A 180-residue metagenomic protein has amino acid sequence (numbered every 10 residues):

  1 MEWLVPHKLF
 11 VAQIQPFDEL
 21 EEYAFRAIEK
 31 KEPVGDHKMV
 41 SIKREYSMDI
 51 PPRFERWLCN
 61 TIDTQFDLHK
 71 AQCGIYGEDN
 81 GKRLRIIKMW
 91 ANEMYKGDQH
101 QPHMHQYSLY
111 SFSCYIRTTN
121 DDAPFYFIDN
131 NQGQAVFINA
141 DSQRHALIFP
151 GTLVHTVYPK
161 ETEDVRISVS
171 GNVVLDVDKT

Functional and structural regions predicted by a protein language model:
M1-G81: Non-heme Fe(II)/2-oxoglutarate
P51, E55, H105, T162: Aromatic-acidic/polar surface patches that form glycan- and anion
R83-Y158, D164-S168, D176-K179: Catalytic core of non-heme Fe(II) oxygenases with the double-stranded beta-helix
